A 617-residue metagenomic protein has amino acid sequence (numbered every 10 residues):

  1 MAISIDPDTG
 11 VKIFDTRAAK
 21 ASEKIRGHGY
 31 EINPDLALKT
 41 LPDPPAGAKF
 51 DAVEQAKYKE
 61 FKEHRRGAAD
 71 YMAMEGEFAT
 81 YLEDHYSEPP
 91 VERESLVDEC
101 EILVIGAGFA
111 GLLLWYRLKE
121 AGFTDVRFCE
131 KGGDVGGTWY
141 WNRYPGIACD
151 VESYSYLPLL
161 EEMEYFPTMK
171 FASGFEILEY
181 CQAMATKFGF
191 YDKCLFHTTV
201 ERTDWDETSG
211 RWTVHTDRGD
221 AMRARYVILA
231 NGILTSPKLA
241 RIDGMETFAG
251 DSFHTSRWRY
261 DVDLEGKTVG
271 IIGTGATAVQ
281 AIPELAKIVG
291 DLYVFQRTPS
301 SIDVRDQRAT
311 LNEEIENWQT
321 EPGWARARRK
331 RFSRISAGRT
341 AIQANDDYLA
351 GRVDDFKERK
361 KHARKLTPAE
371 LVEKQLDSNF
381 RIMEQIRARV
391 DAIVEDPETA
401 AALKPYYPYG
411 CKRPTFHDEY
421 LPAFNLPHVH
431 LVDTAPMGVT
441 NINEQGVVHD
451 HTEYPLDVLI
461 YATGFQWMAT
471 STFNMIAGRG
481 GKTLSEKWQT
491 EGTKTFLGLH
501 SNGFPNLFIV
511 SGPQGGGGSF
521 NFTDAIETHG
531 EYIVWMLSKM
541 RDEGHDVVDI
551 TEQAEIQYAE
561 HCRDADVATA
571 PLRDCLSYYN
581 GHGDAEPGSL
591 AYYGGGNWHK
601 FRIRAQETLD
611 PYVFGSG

Functional and structural regions predicted by a protein language model:
A2-I102, A107, Y116-E246, D261 (+2 more regions): N-terminal FAD-binding dinucleotide-binding subdomain shared by FAD-dependent oxidases/monooxygenases
G111-L112, A278: N-terminal Rossmann-fold NAD(P) dinucleotide-binding loop
R257: Flexible, glycine/small-residue-enriched loop-and-beta-strand segment within the central core of proteins
K267-T268, T434: Short, basic, glycine/proline-bearing loop/turn elements
T268-V289: Rossmann-like NAD(P)H-binding beta-loop-alpha module
